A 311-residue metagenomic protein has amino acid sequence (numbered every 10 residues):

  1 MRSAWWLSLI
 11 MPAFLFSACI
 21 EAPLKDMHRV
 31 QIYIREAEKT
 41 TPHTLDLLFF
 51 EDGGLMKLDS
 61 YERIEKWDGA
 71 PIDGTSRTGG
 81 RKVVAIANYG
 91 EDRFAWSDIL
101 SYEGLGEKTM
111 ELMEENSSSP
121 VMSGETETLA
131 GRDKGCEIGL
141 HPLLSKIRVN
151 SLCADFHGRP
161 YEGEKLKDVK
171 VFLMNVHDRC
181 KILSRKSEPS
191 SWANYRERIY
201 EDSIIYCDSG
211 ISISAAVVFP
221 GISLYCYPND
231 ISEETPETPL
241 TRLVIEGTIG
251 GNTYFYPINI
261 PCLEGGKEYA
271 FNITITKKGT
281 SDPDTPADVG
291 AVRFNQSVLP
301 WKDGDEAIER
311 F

Functional and structural regions predicted by a protein language model:
M1-L7: Bacterial N-terminal signal peptides that target proteins for export
L15-A18: C-terminal motif of bacterial Sec signal peptides marking the signal peptidase cleavage site
I20-R35, L140-D155: A short, Gly/Thr-enriched small/hydrophobic beta-strand-prone motif that recurs across taxa
D26, K66-D68, R132, L143: Ser/Thr- and Asn-enriched, surface-exposed coil loops between beta-strands
T41-Y102, L129, D155-K267, K302-F311: Tryptophan-paired
E103-K146, N150-L152, N259-F311: Extracellular beta-sheet/turn segments enriched in Thr/Pro/Gly and aliphatic residues
